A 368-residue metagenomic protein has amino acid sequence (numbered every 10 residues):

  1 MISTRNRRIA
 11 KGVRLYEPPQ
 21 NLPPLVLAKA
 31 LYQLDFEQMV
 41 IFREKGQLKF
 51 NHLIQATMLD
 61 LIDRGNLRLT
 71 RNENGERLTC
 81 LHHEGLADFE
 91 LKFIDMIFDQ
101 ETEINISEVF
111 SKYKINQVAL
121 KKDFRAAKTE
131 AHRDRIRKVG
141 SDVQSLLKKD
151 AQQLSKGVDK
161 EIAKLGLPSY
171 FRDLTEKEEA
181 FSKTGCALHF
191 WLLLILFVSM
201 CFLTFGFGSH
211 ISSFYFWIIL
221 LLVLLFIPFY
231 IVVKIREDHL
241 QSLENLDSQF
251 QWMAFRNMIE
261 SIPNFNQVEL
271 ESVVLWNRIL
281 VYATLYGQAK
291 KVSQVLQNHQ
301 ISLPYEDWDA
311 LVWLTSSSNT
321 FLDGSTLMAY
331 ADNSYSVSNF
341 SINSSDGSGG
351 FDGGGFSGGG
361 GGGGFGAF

Functional and structural regions predicted by a protein language model:
M1-A187, R236-N277: Short, amphipathic alpha-helical interface elements at domain boundaries that mediate macromolecular binding
I2-S3, V198-F205: Membrane-embedded alpha-helical segments of small multi-pass membrane proteins
E17, K114, F190-W191, F216 (+3 more regions): Compositionally biased, intrinsically disordered low-complexity regions enriched in proline and serine
R64-L69, F202-H210: Secondary-structure transition/capping motifs at alpha-helix termini and the adjoining loop/turn into the next element
K114, G166, F205-F214, Q300: Short, flexible coil/linker elements and helix-boundary hinge sites characteristic of intrinsically disordered
S141, S145-Q153, G157-G185, L222 (+2 more regions): Short hydrophobic helical membrane-anchoring segments positioned at the boundary with long low-complexity
A187-C201: Bilayer-spanning, highly hydrophobic alpha-helical transmembrane segments
F190, T204-F226: Hydrophobic alpha-helical transmembrane segments
